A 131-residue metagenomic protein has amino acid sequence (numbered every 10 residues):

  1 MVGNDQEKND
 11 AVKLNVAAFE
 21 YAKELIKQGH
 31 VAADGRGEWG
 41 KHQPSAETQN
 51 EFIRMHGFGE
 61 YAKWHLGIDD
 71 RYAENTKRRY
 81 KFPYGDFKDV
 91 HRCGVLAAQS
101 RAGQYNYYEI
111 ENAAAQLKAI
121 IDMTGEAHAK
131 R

Functional and structural regions predicted by a protein language model:
M1-R131: Extended terminal accessory/targeting regions
